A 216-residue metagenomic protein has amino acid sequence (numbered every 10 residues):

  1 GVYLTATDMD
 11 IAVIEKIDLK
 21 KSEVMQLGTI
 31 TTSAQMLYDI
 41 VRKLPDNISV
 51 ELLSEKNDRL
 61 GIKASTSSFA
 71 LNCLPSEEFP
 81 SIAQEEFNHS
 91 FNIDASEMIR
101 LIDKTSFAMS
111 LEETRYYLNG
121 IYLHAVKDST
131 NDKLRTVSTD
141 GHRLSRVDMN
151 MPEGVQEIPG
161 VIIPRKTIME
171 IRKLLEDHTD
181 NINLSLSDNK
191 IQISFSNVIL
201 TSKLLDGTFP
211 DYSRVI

Functional and structural regions predicted by a protein language model:
G1-I216: Structural preference for solvent-exposed beta-strand-turn elements and adjacent flexible terminal/loop segments within
